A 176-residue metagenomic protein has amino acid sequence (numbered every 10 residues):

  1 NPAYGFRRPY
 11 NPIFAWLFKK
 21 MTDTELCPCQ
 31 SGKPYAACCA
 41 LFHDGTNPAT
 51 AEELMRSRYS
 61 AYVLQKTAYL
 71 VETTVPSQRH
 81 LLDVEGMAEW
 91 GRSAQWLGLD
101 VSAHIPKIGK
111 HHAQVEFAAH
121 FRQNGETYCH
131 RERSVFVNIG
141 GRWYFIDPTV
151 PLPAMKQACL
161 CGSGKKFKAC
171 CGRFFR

Functional and structural regions predicted by a protein language model:
N1-Y4, Y10-N11: Intrinsic-disorder-associated, low-complexity terminal segments enriched in Asp/Asn/His/Tyr and depleted of Lys/Arg
T22-K33, A154-K165: Short Cys/His-rich zinc-binding micro-motifs
A37-C39, K168-C171: Cysteine-centered loop/knuckle micro-motif
L41-L82: Core segments of small alpha/beta cavity-forming domains
E72-V101: Short solvent-exposed beta->alpha transition segments
G91-C129: Surface-exposed, charged secondary-structure patches
Y128-M155: Short beta-strand edge/turn micro-motifs at domain boundaries
